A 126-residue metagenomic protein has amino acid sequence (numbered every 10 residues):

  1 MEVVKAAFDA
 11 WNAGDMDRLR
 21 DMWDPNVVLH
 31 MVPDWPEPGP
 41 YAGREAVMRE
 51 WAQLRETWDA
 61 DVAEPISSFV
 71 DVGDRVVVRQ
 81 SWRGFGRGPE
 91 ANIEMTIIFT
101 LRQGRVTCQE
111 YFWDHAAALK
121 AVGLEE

Functional and structural regions predicted by a protein language model:
M1-E126: C-terminal and inter-domain tail/linker signature
